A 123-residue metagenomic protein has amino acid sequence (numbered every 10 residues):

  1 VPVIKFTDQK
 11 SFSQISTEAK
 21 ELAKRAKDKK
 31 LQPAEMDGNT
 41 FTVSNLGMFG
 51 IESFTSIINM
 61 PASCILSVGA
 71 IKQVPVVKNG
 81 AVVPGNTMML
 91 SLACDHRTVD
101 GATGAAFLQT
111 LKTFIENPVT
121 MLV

Functional and structural regions predicted by a protein language model:
V1-V123: C-terminal catalytic/motor cores of large multi-domain enzyme assemblies
